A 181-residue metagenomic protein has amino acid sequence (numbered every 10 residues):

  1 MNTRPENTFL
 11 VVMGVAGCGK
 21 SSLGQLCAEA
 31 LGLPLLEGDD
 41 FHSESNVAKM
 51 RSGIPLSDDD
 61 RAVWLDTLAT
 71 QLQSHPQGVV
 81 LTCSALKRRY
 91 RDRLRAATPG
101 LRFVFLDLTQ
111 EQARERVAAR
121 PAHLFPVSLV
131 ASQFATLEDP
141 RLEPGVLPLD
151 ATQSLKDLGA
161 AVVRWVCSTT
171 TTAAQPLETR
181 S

Functional and structural regions predicted by a protein language model:
M1-N7: Extreme N-terminal, non-catalytic leader segments that precede Walker-type/kinase nucleotide-binding cores
V12: Hydrophobic anchor at the beta1->P-loop junction of P-loop NTPases
V15: P-loop (Walker A) phosphate-binding loop of NTP-binding proteins
K20: Conserved lysine of the Walker
Q25-T70: Conserved substrate/cofactor phosphate-moiety recognition/catalytic segment in nucleotide-dependent phosphotransferases
H75-V79, R102: Loop/turn-to-beta-strand initiation segments
A97-R116: Conserved phosphate-donor/acceptor-positioning beta-strand/loop module used by diverse small-molecule
A119-V162: Small-molecule kinase domains that catalyze NTP-dependent phosphoryl transfer to phosphate-bearing small molecules
